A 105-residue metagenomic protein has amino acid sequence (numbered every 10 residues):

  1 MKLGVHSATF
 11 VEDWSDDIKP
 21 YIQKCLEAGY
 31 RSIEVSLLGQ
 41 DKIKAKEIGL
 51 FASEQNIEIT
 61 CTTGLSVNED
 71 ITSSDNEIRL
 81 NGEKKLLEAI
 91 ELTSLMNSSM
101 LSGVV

Functional and structural regions predicted by a protein language model:
M1-S98: N-terminal pre-domain/capping segments
V104-V105: Active-site-proximal loop/short-helix segments that contain or immediately flank catalytic acid/base residue(s)
